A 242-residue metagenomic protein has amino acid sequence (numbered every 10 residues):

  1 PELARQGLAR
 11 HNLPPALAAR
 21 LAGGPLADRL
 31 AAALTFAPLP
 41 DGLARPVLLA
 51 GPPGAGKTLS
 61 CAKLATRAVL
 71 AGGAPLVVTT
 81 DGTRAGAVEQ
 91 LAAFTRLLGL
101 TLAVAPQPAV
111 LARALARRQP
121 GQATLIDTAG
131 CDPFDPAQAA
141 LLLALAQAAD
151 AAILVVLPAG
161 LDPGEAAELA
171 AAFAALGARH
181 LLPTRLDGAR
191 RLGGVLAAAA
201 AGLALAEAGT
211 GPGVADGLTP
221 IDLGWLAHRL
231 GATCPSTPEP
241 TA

Functional and structural regions predicted by a protein language model:
P1-A85, A92-P108, A112-A116: Primarily NTPase-proximal linker/entry elements flanking Walker-type ATP/GTP-binding cores
P40, T124-I126: Short, structured loop/turn "capping" segments at alpha-beta junctions
A50, D127, G209: Short beta-strand segments
L76, V88-A93, L97, A103-A116 (+2 more regions): Conserved catalytic-core segment of NTP-binding enzymes
T80-G82, T128, R185: Generic detector of well-ordered alpha-helical packing
E239-A242: Trafficking entry modules
